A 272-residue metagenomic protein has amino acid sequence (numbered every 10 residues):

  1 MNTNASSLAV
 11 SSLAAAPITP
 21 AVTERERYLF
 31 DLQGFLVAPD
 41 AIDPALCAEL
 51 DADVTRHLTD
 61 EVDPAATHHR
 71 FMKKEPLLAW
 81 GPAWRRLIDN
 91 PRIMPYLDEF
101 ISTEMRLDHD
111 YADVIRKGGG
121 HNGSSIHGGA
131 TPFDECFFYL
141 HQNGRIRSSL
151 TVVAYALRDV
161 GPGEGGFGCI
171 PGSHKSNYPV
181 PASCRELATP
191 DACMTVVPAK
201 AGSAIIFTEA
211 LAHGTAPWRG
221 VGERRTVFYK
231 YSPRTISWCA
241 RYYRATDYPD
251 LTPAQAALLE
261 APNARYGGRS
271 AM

Functional and structural regions predicted by a protein language model:
N2-Q33, A38-Q142: Non-heme Fe(II)-dependent double-stranded beta-helix
N2-T3, S7, S12, A204 (+1 more regions): Non-heme Fe(II)/2-oxoglutarate
D110-A112, V153-Y155, V227-Y231: A structural signal for short, well-ordered beta-strand segments
I115-K117, I170-N177, R224, K230-I236: Short edge-strand/loop segments of extracellular domains
G123-T131, I170, A212-T215, Y229: Histidine-centered catalytic micro-motifs
I126-F138, A182-C193, E223, Y242-T246: Short, surface-exposed loop/helix-turn segments at secondary-structure junctions that function as lids/hinges flanking
G128, L157, T208-E209, Y231: Residues immediately flanking
I146-L150, D159-A216, I236, P253 (+1 more regions): Double-stranded beta-helix
